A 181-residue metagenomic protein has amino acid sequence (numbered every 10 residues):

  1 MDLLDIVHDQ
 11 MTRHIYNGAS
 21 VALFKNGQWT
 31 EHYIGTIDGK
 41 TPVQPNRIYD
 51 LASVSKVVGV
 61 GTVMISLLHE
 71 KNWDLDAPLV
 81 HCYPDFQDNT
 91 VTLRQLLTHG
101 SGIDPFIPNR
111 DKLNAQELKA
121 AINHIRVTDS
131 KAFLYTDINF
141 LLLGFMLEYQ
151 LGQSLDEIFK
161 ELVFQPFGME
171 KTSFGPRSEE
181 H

Functional and structural regions predicted by a protein language model:
M1-L51, N72-D76, A120: Short, conserved catalytic-motif segment at the N-terminal edge
I15-G18, T90, T136: Short, basic and Ser/Thr-rich N-terminal targeting/leader segments
T30-I34, F106-D129, F133-Y135, Q153-T172: Short, charged, amphipathic alpha-helices and their helix-cap/turn boundaries
V43-N46, I125-D129, F140-L141: Flexible glycine/proline-enriched surface loops and loop-helix/loop-strand junctions
P45, D50-S53, L67-P108, Y149-E179: Active-site helix/loop module of the DD-peptidase/beta-lactamase fold, centered on the serine-lysine SxxK catalytic
A52, Y135-T136: Residue-level marker of regulatory loop/turn positions in helix-turn-helix DNA-binding domains and in histidine
K56: Short, conserved phosphate/pyrophosphate- and ester-handling motifs at nucleotide-, phospho-/glycolipid
G59-G61, I138-G144: Well-ordered alpha-helical segments within folded domains of soluble proteins
